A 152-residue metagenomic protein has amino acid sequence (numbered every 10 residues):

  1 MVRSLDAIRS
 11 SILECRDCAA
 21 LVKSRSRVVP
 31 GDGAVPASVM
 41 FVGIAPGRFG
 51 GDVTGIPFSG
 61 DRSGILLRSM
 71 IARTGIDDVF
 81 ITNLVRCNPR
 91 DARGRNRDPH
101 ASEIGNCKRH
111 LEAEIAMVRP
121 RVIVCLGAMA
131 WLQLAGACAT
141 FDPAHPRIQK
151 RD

Functional and structural regions predicted by a protein language model:
M1-D152: A polyanion-binding, active-site-adjacent surface
